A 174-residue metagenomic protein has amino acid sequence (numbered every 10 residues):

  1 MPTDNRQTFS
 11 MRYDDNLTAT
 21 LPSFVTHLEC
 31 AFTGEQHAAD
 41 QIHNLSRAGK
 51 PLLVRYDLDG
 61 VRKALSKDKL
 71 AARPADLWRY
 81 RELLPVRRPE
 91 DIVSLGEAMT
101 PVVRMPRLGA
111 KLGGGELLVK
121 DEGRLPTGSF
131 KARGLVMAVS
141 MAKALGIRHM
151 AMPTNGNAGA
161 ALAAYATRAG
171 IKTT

Functional and structural regions predicted by a protein language model:
P2, R6-T174: PLP-dependent amino-acid enzyme catalytic core
